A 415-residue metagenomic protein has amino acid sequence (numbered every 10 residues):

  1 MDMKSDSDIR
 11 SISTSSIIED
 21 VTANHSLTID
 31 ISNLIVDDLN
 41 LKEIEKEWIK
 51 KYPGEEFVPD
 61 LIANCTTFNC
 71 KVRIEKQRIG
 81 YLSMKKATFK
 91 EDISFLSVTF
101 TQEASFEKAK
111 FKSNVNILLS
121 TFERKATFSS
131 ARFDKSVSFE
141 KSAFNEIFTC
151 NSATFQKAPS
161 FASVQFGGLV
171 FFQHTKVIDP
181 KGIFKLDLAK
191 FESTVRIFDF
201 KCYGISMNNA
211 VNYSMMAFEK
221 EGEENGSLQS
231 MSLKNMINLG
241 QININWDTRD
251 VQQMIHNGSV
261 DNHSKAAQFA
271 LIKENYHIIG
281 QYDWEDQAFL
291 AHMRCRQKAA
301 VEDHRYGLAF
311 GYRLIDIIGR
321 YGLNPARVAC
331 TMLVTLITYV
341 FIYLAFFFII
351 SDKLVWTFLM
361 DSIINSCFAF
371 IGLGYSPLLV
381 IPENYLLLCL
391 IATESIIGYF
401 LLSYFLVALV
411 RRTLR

Functional and structural regions predicted by a protein language model:
M1-F310: N-terminal leader/targeting and pre-domain segments
M1-S5, Y339-V340, L388-A392, I396-R415: P-loop NTP-binding cores centered on the Walker
D6, D261, E274-H277, R327 (+4 more regions): Generic alpha-helical structural element
K190, S264-L271, G280-D283, Q287 (+6 more regions): Generic recognition of stable, solvent-exposed alpha-helical segments in well-folded globular domains
N275, A288-A291, F341-A345, S366 (+2 more regions): Generic, well-ordered alpha-helical scaffold segments in large soluble proteins
E302-F346: Transmembrane alpha-helical segments and their cytosolic interface motifs in multi-pass membrane proteins
G311-P325, F347-I397, Y404: Pore-loop/selectivity-filter region of tetrameric P-loop cation channels
T335-W356, V407-R412: Juxtamembrane "helix exit" motif at the C-terminal ends of alpha-helical transmembrane segments in multi-pass membrane
